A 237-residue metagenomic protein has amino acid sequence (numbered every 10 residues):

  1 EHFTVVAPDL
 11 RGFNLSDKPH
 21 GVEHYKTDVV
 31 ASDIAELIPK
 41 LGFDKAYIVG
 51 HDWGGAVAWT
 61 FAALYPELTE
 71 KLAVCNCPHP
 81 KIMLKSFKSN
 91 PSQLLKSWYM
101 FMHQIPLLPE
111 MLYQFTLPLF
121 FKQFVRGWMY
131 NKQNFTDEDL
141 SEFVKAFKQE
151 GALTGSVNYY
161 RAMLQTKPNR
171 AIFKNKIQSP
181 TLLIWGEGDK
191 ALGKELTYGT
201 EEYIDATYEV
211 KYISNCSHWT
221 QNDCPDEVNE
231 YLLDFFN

Functional and structural regions predicted by a protein language model:
E1-V5: Short amphipathic alpha-helix adjacent to the substrate-entry channel of hydrolases
V6, F13-V49, W53-Y212, Q221 (+1 more regions): Flexible "cap/lid" subdomain of the alpha/beta-hydrolase fold that forms the substrate-access gate
C216-P225, N229: Catalytic histidine-centered segment of alpha/beta-hydrolase-like enzymes
N229-N237: C-terminal alpha-helical cap of glycosyltransferases
